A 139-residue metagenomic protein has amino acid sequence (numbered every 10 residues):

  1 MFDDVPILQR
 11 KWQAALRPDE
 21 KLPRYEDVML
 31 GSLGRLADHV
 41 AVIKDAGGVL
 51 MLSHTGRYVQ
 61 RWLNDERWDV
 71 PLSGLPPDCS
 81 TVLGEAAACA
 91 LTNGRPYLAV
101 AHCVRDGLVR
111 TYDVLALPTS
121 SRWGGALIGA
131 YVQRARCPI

Functional and structural regions predicted by a protein language model:
D3-D4, K11, A15, E26-I139: Sensory/regulatory domains in signal-transduction proteins
